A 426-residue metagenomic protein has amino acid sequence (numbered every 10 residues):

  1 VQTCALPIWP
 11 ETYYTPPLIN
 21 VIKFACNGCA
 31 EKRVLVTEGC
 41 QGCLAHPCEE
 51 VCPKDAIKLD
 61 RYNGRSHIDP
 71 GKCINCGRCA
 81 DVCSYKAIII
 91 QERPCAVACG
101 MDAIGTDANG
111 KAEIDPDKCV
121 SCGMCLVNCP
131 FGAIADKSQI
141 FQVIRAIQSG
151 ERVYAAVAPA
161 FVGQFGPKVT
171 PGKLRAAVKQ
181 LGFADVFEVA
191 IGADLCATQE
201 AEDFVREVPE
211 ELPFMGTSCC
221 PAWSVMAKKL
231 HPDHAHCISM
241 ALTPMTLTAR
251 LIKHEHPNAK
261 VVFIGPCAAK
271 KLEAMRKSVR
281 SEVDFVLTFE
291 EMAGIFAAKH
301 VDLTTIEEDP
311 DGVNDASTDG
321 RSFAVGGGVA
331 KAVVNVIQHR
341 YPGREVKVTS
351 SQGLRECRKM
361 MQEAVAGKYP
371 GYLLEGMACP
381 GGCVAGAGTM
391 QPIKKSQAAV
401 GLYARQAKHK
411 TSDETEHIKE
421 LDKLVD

Functional and structural regions predicted by a protein language model:
V1, A5, D136-D426: Iron-sulfur-associated redox domains of electron-transfer enzymes in respiratory and anaerobic energy metabolism
V1-V82, K86-A96, L374-G376, L402-D422: Ferredoxin-type iron-sulfur electron-transfer modules and their immediate structural context
N27-L35, L59-H67, G105-T106, M124 (+4 more regions): Gly-rich Lys/Arg/Thr-decorated short loops/hinges at beta-loop-alpha junctions or inter-strand turns that position
E38-K54, I74-Y85, A96-M101, D117-F131 (+4 more regions): Local cysteine-cluster metal-coordination motifs and their immediate loop/turn environment, predominantly Fe-S cluster
Q41, K72, I88, K118 (+3 more regions): Charged, low-complexity surface patches
E49-E50, K58-L59, I89-I90, G105-T106 (+3 more regions): Short, non-ligating residues that shape and space the ligands of small metal-coordination modules and catalytic
D69-P70, N75, Y85, P94-Y154 (+2 more regions): Conserved Radical SAM active-site core
